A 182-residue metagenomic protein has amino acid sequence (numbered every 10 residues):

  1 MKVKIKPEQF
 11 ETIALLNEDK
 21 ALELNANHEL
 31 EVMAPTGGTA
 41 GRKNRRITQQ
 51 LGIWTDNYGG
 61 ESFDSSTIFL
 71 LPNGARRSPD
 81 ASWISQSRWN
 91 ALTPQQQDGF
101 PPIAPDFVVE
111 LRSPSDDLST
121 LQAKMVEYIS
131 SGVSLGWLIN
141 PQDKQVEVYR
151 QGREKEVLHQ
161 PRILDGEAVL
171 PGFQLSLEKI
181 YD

Functional and structural regions predicted by a protein language model:
M1-D182: Gly/Pro/Ser/Thr-rich low-complexity, intrinsically disordered segments predominantly at protein N-termini
